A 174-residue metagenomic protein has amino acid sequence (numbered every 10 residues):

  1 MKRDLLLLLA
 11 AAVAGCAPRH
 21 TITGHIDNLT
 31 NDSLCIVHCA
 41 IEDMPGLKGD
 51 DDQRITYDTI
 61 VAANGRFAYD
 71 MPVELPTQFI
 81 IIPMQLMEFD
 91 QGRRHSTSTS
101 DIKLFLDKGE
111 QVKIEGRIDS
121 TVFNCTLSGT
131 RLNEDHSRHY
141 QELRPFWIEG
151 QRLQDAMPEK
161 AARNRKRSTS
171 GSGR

Functional and structural regions predicted by a protein language model:
M1-K2, E110: N-terminal hydrophobic targeting signals that begin at the initiator methionine
K2-L8: Sec-dependent signal peptide recognition, specifically the positively charged N-region followed immediately by
A14-G15: C-terminal motif of bacterial Sec signal peptides marking the signal peptidase cleavage site
P18-G173: A non-transmembrane, solvent-exposed segment enriched in polar/low-complexity residues
